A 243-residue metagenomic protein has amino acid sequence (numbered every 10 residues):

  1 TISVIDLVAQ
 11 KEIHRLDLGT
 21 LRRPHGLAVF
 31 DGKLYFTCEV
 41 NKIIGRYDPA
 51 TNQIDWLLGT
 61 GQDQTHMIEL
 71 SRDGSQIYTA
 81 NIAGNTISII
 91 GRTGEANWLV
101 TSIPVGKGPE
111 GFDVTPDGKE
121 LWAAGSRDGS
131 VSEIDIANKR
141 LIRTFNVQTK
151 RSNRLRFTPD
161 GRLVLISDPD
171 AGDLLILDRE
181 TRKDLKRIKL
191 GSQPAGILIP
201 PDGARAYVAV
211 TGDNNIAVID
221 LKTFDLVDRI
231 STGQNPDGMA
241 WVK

Functional and structural regions predicted by a protein language model:
T1-K243: Predominantly soluble domains enriched in secretory-pathway, periplasmic, or organellar proteins
